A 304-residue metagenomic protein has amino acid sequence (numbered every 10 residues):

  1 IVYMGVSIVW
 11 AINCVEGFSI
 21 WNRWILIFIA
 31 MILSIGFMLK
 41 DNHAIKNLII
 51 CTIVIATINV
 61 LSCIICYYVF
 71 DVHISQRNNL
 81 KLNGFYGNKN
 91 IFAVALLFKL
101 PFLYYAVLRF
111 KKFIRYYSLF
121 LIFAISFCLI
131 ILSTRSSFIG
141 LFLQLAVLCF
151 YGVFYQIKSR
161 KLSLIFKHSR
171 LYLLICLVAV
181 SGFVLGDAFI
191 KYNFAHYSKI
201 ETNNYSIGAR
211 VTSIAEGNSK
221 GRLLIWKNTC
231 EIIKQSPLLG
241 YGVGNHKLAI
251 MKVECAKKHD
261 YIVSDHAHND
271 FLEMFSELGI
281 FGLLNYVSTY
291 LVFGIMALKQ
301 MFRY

Functional and structural regions predicted by a protein language model:
V2-V9, I20-L33, H43-N78, G84-Y192 (+2 more regions): Alpha-helical transmembrane segments of multi-pass inner-membrane proteins
C14-F18: Membrane-anchoring hydrophobic segments
W21-D41, I207-I225: Cytoplasmic juxtamembrane interface segments
I35-G36, Y105, C230, L272: Solvent-exposed, non-membrane alpha-helical residues enriched in polar/charged side chains
K40, I74-N78, I157-K161, G221 (+2 more regions): Juxtamembrane loop-helix boundary motifs flanking transmembrane segments in multi-pass membrane proteins
F70-F85, Y192-S213, G217: Extracytoplasmic catalytic-loop and juxtamembrane helix elements of membrane-embedded, polyprenol/dolichol-linked
K99, N269-D270: Transmembrane beta-barrel architecture of outer-membrane proteins
H196, Y205-G208, T212-S264, F271-N285: TM-adjacent membrane-interface loops and short helices in multi-pass inner/ER membrane proteins
